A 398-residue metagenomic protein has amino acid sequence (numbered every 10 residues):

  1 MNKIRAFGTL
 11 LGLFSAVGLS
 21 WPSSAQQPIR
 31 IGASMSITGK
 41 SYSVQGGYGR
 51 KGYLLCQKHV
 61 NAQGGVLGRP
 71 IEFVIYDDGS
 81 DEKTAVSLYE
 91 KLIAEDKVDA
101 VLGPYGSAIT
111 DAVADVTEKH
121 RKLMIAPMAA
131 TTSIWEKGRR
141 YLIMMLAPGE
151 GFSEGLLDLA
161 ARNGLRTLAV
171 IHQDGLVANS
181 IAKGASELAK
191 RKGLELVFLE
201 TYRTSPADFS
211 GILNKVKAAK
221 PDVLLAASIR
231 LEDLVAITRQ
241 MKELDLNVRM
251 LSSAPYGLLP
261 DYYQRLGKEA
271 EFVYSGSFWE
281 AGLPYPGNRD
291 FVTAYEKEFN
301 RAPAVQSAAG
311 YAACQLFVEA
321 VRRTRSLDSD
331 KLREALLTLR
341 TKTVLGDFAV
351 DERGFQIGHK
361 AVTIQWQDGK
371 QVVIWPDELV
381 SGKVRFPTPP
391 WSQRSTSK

Functional and structural regions predicted by a protein language model:
N2-V17, W21-K398: Extracytosolic ligand-binding ectodomains
